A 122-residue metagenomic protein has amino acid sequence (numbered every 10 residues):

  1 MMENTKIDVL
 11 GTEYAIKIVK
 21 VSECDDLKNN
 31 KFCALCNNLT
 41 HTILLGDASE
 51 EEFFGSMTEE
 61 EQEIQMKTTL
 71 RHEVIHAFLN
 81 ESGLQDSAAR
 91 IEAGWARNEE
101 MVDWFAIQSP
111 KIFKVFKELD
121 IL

Functional and structural regions predicted by a protein language model:
M1-E61, E81-L122: Metalloprotease/metallohydrolase-associated module, dominated by Zn2+-dependent proteases
E63, K67, R71, N98: Hydrophobic (often cysteine-bearing) scaffold residues that line and stabilize catalytic clefts of nucleotide/cofactor
T68-N80: Active-site recognition of the HExxH zinc-binding catalytic motif
